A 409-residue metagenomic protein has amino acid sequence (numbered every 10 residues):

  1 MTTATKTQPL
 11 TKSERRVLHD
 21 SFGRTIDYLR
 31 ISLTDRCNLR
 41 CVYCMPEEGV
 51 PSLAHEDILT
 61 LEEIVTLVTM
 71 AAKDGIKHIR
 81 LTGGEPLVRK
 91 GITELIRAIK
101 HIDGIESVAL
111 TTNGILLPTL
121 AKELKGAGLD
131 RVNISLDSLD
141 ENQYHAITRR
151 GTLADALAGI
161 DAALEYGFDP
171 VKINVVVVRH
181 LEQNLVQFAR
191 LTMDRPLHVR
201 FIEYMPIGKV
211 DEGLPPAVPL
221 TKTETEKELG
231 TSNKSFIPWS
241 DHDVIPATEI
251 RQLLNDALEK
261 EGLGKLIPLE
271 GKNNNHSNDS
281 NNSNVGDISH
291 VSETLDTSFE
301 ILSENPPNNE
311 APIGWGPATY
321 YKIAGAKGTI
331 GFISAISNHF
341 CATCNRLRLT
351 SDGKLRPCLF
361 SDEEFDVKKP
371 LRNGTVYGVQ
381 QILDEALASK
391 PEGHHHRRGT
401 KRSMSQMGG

Functional and structural regions predicted by a protein language model:
M1-R30, V42, K73, A318-T329 (+3 more regions): N-terminal [4Fe-4S]-dependent radical SAM core
T3-G83, L87-E106: Conserved alpha-helical substructure of the radical SAM core
S21, E56-L59, G84, A109 (+3 more regions): Pocket-edge positions in alpha/beta enzyme catalytic cores
G49-A54, P118, D140-I147, G208-G213 (+2 more regions): A short acidic, helix-capping loop that chelates divalent metal ions and anchors anionic groups
I58-R80, R89-I202: Radical SAM/AdoMet-radical enzyme domain recognition
R150-A154, D161, E165-N274, N278 (+1 more regions): Radical SAM enzyme [4Fe-4S]-AdoMet core and its adjacent flexible, acidic and glycine-rich loops/tails across
F332-G409: Flexible mid-to-C-terminal extensions adjoining Fe-S/redox cofactors in radical SAM and related proteins
